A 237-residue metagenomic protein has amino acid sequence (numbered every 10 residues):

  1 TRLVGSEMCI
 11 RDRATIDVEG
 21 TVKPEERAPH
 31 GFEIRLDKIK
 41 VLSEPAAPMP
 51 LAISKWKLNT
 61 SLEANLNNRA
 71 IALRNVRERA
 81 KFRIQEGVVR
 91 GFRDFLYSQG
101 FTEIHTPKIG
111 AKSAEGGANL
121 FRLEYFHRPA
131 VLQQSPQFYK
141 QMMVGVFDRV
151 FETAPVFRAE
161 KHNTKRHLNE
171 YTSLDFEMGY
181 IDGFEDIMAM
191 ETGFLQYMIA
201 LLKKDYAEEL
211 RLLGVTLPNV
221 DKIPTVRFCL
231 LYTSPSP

Functional and structural regions predicted by a protein language model:
T1-G5, I10, Y232, P237: Single conserved hydrophobic/aromatic residue that forms the stacking wall/gate of nucleotide- or nucleobase-binding
S6-E7, R11-I181: Class II aminoacyl-tRNA synthetase-like tRNA-binding/catalytic domains
G87, G91, M190-Y197: Long, highly charged amphipathic alpha-helices
A114-N119, G193-L230, S234-P235: Metal-assisted phosphate- and nucleotidyl-transfer catalytic regions
